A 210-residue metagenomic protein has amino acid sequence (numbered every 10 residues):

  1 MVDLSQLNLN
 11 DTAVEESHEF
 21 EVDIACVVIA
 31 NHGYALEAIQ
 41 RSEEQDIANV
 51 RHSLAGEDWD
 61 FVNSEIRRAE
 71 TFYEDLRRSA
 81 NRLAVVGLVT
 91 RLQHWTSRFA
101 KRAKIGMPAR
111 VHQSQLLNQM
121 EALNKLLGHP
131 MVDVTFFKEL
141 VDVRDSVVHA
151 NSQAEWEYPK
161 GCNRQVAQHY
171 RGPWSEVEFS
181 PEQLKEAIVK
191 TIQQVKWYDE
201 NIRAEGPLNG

Functional and structural regions predicted by a protein language model:
M1-V86, M131-D142, Y158-K160, Q165-G210: Extended intrinsically disordered or low-complexity regions, especially N/C-terminal cytosolic tails and loops, rather
A55-R68, H94, V111-E121: A short mid-domain helix/strand-loop element embedded in enzyme catalytic domains that forms or borders the active-site
L76-A109: Extracellular-facing segments of soluble proteins and assemblies that are Gly/Ser/Thr-biased and enriched in aromatics
R91, D142-V143: Alpha-helical architecture
T96-D142, H149-A150: Short non-catalytic regulatory patches outside canonical folded cores
T96-K104, D145-P159, K196, E200-R203: Charged/polar positions within long, soluble alpha-helices
